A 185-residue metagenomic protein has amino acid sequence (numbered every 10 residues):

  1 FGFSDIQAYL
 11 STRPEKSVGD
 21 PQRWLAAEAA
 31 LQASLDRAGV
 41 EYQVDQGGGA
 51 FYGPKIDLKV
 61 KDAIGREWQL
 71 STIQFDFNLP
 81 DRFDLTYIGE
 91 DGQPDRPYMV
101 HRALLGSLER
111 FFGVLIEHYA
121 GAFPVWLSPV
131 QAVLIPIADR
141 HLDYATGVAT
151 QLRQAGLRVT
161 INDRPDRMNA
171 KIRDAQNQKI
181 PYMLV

Functional and structural regions predicted by a protein language model:
F1-V185: NTP/phosphate- and nucleic-acid-binding module
